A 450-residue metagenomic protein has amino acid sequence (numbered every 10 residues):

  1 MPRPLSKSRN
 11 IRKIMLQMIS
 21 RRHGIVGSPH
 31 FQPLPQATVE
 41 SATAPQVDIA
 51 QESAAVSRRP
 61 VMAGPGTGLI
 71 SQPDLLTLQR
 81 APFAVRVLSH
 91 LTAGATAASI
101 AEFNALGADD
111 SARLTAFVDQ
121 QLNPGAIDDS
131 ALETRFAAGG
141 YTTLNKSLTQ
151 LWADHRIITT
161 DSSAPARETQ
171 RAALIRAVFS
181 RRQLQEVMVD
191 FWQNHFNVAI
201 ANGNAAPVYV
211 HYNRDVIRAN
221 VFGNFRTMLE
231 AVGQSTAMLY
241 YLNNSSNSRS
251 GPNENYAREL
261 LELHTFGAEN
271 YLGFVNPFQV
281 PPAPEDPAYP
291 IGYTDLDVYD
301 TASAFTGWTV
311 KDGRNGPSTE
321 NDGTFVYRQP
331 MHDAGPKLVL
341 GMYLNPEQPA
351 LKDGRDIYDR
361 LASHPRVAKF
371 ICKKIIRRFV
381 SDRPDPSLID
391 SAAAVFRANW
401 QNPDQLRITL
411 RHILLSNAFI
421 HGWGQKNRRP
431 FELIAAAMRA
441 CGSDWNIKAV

Functional and structural regions predicted by a protein language model:
P2-S28, V47-I49, G64-I157, D161 (+2 more regions): His/Asp/Glu-rich metal/cofactor-coordinating catalytic motifs and the adjacent surface-exposed loops that frame enzyme
G27-A50: N-terminal intrinsically disordered, low-complexity leader regions that act as secretion/targeting or assembly/binding
V56-R59, G64: Short acidic, low-complexity intrinsically disordered linear motifs used for protein-protein interactions
I157-D161, A166-E186, D190: Structured, charged N-terminal subsegments at the starts of enzyme catalytic cores and at intra-chain domain/subunit
L184-M188, I200-V208, G251: Short, flexible active-site-proximal loops enriched in glycine and acidic residues
